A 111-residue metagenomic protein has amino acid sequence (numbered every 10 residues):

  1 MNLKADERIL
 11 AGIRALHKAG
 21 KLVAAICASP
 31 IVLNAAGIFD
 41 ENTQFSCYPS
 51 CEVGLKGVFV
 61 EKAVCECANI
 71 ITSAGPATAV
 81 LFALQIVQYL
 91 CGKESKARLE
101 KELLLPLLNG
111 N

Functional and structural regions predicted by a protein language model:
M1-N111: Active-site-adjacent pocket-lining segments in enzyme domains
